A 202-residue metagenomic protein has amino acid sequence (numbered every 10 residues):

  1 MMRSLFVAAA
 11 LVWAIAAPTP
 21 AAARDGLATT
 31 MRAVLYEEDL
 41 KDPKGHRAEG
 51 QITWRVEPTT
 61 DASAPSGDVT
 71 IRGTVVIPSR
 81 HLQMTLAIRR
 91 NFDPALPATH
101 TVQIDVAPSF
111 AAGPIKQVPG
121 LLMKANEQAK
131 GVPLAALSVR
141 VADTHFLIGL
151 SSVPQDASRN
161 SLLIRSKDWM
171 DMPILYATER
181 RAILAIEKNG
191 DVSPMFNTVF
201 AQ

Functional and structural regions predicted by a protein language model:
M1, A21-Y36: Extended, low-complexity intrinsically disordered regions enriched in serine/proline/glycine/threonine
F6-I15: Hydrophobic helical h-region of N-terminal Sec-dependent signal peptides in bacterial secretory/periplasmic proteins
T30-F110: Extracytoplasmic beta-rich ectodomain segments of secreted or membrane-anchored proteins
V56, T85, H145-N160: Charged, amphipathic alpha-helical segments
V69-R72, P133-L134, D156: Short structured motifs
N91-A95, S109-A112, Q155-S158, E179-A182: Short beta-strands and strand-coil junctions in structured, solvent-facing domains, enriched
P94-F146: An exposed acidic His-Trp-rich patch
V153-Q202: Extracytoplasmic/luminal low-complexity segments enriched in Pro/Gly and acidic/polar residues that act as flexible
